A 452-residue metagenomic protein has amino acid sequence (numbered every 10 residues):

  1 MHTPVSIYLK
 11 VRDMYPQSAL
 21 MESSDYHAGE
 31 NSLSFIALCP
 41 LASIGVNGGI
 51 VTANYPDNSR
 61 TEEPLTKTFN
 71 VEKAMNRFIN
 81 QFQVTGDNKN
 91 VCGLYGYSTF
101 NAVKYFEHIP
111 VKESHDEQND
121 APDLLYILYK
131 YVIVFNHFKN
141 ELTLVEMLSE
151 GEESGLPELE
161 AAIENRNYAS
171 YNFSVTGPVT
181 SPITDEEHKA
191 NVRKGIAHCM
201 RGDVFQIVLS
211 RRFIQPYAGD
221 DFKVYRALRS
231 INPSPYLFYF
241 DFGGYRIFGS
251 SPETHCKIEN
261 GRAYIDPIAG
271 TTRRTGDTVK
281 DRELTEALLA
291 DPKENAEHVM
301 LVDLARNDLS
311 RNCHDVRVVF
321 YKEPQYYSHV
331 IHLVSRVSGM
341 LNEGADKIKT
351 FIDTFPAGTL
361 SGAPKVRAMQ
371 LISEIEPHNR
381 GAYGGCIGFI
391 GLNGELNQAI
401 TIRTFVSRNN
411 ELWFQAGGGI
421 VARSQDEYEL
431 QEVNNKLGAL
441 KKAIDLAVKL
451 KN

Functional and structural regions predicted by a protein language model:
M1-N452: Extended alpha-helical targeting/anchoring segments, especially N-terminal organellar/secretory targeting helices
